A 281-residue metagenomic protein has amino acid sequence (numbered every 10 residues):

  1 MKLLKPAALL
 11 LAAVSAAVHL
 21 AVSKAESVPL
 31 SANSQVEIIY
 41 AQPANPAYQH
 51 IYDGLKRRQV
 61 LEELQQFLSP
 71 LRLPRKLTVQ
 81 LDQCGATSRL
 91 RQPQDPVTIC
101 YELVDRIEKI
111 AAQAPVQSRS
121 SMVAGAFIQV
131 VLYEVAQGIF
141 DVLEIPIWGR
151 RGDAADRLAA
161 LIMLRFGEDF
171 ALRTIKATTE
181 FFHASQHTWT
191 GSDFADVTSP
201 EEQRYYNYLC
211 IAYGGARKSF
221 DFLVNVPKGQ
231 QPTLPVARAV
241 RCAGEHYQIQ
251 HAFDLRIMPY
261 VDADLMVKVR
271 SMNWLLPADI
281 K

Functional and structural regions predicted by a protein language model:
M1-P6: Positively charged n-region of N-terminal signal peptides that target proteins for export
A8-V18: Bacterial N-terminal signal peptides
A25-I99, L103-P115, H251, L255-R270 (+1 more regions): A metal-dependent hydrolase signature that marks the N-terminal structural subdomain at the beginning of catalytic folds
S27-I39, F194-K281: Pan-zinc metallopeptidase signature
K76-R91, D156-L158, L172-H187: Acidic helix-start/capping segments at beta-turn-to-alpha-helix junctions
I110-Q129, L143-I147: Short pre-active-site segment immediately N-terminal to the catalytic Zn-binding motif
Q129-E144, D156-A160: Active-site recognition of the HExxH zinc-binding catalytic motif
W148-G167: An active-site-proximal "capping" alpha-helix that borders the catalytic cofactor pocket
